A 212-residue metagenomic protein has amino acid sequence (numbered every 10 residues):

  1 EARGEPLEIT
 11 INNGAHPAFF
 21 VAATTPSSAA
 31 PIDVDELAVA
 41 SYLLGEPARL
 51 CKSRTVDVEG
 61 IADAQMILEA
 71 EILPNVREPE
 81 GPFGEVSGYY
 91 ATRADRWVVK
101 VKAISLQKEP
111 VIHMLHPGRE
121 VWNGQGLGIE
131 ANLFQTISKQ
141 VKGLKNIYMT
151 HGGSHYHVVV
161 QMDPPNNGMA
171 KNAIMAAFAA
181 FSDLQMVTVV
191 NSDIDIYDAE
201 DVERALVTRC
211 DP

Functional and structural regions predicted by a protein language model:
R3-E5: Extended, helix-rich scaffolding/adaptor regions
L7, G14-P212: Charged, compositionally biased interaction regions
